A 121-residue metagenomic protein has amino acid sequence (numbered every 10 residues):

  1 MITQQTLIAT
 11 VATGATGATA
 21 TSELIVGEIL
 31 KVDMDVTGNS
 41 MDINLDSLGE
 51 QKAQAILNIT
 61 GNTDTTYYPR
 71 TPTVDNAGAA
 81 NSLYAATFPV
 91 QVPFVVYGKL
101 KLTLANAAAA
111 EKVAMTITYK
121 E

Functional and structural regions predicted by a protein language model:
M1-E121: Surface-exposed, low-hydrophobicity beta-strand/loop segments enriched in small/polar/acidic residues
